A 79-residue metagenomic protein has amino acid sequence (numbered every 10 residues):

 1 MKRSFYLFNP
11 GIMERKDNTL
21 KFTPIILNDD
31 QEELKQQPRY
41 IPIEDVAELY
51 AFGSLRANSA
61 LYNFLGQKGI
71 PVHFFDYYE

Functional and structural regions predicted by a protein language model:
M1-E79: N-terminal intrinsically disordered, cationic/polar leader segments that include organellar targeting peptides
